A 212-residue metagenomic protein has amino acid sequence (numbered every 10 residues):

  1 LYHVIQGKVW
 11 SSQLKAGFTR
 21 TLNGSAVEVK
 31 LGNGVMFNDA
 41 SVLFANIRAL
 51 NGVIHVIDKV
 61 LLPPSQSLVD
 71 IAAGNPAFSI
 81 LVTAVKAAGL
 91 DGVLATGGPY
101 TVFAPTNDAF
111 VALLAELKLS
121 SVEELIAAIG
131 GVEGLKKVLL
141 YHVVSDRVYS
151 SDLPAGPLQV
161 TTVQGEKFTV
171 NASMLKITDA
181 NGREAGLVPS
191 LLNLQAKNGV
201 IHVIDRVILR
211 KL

Functional and structural regions predicted by a protein language model:
L1-L212: Mature, structured domains of secreted/extracytosolic soluble proteins
